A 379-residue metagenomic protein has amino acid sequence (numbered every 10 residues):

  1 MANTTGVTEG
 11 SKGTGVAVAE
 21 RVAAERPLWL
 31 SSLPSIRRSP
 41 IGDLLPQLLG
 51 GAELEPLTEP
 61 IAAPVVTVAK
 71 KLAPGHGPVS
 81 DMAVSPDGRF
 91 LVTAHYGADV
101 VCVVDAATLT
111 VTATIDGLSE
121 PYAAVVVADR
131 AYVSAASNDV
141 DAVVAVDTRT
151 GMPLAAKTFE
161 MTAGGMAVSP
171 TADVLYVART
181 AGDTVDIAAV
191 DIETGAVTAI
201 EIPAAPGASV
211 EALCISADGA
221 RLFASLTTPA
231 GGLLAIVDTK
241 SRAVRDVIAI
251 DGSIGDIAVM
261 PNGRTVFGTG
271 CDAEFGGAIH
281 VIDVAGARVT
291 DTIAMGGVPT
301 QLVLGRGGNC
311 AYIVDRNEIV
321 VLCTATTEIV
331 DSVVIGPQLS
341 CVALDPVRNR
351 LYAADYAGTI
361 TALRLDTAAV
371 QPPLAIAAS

Functional and structural regions predicted by a protein language model:
A2-S379: Predominantly soluble domains enriched in secretory-pathway, periplasmic, or organellar proteins
